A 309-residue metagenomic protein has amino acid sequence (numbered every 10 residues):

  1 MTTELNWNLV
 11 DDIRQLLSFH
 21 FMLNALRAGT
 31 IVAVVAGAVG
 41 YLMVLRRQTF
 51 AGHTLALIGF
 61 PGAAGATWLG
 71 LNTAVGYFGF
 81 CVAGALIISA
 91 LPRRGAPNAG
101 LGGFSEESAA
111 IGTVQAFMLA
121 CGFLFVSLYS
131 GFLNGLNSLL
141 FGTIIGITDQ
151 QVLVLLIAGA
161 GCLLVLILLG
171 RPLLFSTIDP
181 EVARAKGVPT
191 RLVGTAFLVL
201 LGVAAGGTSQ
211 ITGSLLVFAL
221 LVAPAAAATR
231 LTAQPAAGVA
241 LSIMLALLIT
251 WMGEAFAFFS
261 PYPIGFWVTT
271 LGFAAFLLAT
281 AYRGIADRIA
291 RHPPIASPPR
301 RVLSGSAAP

Functional and structural regions predicted by a protein language model:
M1-V34, P294: Membrane-interfacial amphipathic/re-entrant helices at transmembrane-helix boundaries
N8-M22, A99-G102, E107-R171, A196: Transmembrane helix-bundle core of multi-pass membrane transporters and related energy-transducing complexes
A28, N72-C81, S108-G112, L156 (+2 more regions): Loop-to-transmembrane alpha-helix initiation sites
Y41-L133, A228-A240, A257-F259, G284: Short loop segments and helix-boundary regions at transmembrane helix junctions of multi-pass inner-membrane proteins
I58-W68, T113-F125, G146, T190-L200 (+2 more regions): Small-residue-rich segments of transmembrane alpha-helices in multi-pass membrane proteins, especially helix faces
T148-P224: Helix-loop-helix "hairpin" substructures at the membrane interface of multi-pass membrane proteins
V217-F266: Transmembrane alpha-helical segments in multi-pass inner-membrane proteins
G265-P309: Cytosolic-side transmembrane-helix boundaries in multi-pass membrane proteins
